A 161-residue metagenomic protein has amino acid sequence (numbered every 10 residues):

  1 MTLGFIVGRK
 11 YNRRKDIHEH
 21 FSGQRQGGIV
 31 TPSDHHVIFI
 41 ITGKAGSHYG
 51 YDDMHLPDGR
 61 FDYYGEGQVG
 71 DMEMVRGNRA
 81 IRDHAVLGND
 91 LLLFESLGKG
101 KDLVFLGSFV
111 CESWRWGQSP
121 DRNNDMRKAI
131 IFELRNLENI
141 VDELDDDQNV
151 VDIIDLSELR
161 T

Functional and structural regions predicted by a protein language model:
M1-D102: Acidic, glycine-rich low-complexity segments with interspersed aromatic residues
M1-H35, K101-L106, V110-T161: Contiguous surface segments at macromolecular interaction interfaces
